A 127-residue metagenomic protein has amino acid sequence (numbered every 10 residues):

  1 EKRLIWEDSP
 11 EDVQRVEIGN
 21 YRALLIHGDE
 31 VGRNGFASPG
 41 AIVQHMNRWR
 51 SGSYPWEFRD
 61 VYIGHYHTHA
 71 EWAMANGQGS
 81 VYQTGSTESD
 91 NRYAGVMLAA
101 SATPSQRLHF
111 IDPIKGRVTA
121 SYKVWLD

Functional and structural regions predicted by a protein language model:
E1-P10, G19-V118: Conserved beta-sheet core of the metallophosphoesterase superfamily
Y122-D127: Short, solvent-exposed aromatic-acidic interface loops
